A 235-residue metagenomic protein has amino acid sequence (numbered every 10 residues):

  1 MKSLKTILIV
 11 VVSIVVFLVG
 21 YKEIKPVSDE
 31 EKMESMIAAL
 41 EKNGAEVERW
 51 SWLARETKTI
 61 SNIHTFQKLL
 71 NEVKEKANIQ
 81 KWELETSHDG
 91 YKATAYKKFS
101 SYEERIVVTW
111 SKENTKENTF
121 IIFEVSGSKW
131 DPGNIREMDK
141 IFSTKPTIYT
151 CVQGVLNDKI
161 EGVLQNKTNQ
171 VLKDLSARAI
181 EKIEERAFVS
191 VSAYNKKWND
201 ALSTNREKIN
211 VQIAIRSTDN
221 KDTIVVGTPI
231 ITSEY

Functional and structural regions predicted by a protein language model:
M1-Y102: N-terminal leader/presequence regions that precede the main folded/catalytic core
V47-T57, T115-V125, T223-P229: Short, hydrophobic/proline-enriched secondary-structure or compact coil segments at domain edges
F66-L70, D131, L164-T168: Well-ordered, non-membrane alpha-helical segments in soluble/globular domains
L70-I160: Extracytoplasmic beta-rich ectodomain segments of secreted or membrane-anchored proteins
T94-E113, N195-V211, I215: Exposed beta-strand-loop-beta-strand "reactive/processing" segments of non-cytosolic proteins
T119-I121, T150, G154, V191 (+2 more regions): One face of beta-strands
V155-E207: Intrinsically disordered, low-complexity segments enriched in Gly and acidic/Ser/Thr residues that form flexible
A201-Y235: A cross-kingdom marker for long, charged
